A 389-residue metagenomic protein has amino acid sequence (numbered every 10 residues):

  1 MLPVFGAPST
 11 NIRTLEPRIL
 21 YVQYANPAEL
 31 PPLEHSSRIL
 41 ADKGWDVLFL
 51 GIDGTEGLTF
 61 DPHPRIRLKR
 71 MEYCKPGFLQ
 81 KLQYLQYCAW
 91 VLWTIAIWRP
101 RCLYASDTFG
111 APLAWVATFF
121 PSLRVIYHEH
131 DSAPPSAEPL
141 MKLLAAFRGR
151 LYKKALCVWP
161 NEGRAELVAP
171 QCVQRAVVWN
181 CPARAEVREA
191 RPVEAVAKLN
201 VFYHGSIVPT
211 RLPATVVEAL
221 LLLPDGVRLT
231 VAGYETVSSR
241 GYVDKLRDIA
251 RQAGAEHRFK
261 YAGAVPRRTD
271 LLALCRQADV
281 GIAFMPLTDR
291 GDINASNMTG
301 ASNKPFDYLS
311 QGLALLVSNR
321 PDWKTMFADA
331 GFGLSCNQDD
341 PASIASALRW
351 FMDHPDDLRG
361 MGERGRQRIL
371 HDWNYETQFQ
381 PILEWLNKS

Functional and structural regions predicted by a protein language model:
L20-V22, V158, V193-A232: Conserved donor-binding/catalytic core segment of Leloir-type glycosyltransferases
R38, A89-A96, P112, V116-F120 (+2 more regions): Membrane-proximal helix-turn-helix segments that form the acceptor-binding/catalytic region of lipid-linked
A105-G110, E129-H130: Short His-centered aromatic/hydrophobic patch
G149-E189, V196, N200, H204: Donor nucleotide-sugar binding/catalytic pocket of nucleotide-sugar-dependent glycosyltransferases
R211, R267-L274, G281-F306, L316-T325: Nucleotide-sugar-dependent
V243-V280: Nucleotide-activated donor-binding/catalytic signature segment of Leloir-type glycosyltransferases, i.e., the conserved
S302, S318, D329-A330, L334-P341 (+1 more regions): Conserved acidic donor-binding segment of nucleotide-sugar-dependent glycosyltransferases
W350, D357-H371: A short, well-ordered alpha-helix in the C-terminal region of glycosyltransferases
